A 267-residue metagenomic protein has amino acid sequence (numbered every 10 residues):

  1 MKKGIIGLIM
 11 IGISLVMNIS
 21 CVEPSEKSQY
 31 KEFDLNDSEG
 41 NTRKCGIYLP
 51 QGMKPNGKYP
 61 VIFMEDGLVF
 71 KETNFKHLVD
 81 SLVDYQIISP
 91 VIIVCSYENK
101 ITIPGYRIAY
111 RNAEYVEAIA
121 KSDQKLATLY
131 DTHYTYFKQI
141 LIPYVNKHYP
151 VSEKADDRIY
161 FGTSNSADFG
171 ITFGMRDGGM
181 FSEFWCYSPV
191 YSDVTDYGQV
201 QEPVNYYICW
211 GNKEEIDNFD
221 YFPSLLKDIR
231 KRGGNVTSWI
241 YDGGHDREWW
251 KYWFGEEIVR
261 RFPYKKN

Functional and structural regions predicted by a protein language model:
M1-G4: Positively charged n-region of N-terminal signal peptides that target proteins for export
I6-G7, Y115: General helical structural elements
G7-N18: Bacterial N-terminal signal peptides
V22-N267: Non-catalytic cap/lid and distal C-terminal segments of serine-dependent acyl enzymes
